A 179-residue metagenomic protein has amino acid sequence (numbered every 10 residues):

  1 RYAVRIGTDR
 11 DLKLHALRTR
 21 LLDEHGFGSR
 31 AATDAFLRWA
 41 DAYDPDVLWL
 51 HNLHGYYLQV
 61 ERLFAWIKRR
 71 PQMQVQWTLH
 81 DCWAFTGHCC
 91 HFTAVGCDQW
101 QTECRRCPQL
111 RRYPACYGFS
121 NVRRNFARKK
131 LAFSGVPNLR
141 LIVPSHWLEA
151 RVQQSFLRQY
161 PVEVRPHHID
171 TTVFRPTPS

Functional and structural regions predicted by a protein language model:
R1-S179: Catalytic cores of nucleotide-sugar-dependent glycosyltransferases that transfer UDP/GDP/TDP-activated
